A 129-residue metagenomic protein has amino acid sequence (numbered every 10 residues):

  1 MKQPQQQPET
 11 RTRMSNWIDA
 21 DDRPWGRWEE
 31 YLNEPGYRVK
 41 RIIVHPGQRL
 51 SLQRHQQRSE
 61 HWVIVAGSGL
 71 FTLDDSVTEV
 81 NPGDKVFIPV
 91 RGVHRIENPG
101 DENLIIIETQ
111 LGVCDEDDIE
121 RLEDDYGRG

Functional and structural regions predicted by a protein language model:
K2, Q6, T10-R23, R95-G129: Double-stranded beta-helix
S15-R54, R58, T109: A short glycine-rich, His/Asp/Glu-containing loop-to-beta-strand
Q48, Q57-R58, S76, G92 (+1 more regions): A generic "binding-loop/recognition-motif" signal
L50, S76-T78, D118-E120: Short beta-strand segments
S51-Q53, F71-T72, I88, H94-G100 (+1 more regions): Short beta-strand His + acidic residue motifs that chelate non-heme Fe in jelly-roll/DSBH and cupin folds
Q57-L70, D74-D75: Glycine- and acidic-residue-biased ligand/ion/polar-headgroup-sensing regions
D75-V93: Short acidic-glycine-tyrosine-enriched beta hairpin
